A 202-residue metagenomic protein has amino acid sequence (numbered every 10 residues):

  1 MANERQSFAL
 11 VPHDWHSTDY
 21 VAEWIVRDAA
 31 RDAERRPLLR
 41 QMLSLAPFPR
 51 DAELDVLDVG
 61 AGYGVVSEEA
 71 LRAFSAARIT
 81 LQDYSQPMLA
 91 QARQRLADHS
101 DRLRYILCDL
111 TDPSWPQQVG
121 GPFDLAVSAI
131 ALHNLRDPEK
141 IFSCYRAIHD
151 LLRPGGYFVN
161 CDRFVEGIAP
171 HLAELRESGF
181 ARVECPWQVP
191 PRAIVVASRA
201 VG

Functional and structural regions predicted by a protein language model:
M1-P49: Conserved class I S-adenosyl-L-methionine
D55-L57, Y63-P113: Class I SAM-dependent methyltransferase SAM/SAH-binding core
P116-A126: A short acidic, Gly/Pro-enriched loop at the edge of an enzyme's catalytic core that lines a small-molecule cofactor
D124-E139: A short SAM/SAH-binding and catalytic strip from SAM-dependent methyltransferases
F142-P154: A short glycine-rich, Lys/Arg-flanked "PGG" loop and its adjoining helix->strand segment in the class I
G155-D162: Conserved beta-strand signature within the Rossmann-like core of class I S-adenosyl-L-methionine
G167-S178: Short alpha-helix
W187-G202: Core SAM-dependent methyltransferase catalytic element
